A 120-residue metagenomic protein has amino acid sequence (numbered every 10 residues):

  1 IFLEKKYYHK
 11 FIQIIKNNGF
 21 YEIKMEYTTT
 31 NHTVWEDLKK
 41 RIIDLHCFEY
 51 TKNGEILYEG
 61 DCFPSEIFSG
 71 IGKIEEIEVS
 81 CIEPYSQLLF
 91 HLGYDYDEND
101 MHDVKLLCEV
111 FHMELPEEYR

Functional and structural regions predicted by a protein language model:
I1, L45-C47, C81: Generic preference for hydrophobic
I1-F11, V104: Catalytic metal-binding acidic patch
Y7, E26, E49-T51, E78 (+1 more regions): Short, flexible active-site-adjacent loop segments at beta-strand->alpha-helix junctions, enriched in small/polar
F11-N18: Short amphipathic alpha-helices in soluble, non-transmembrane regions that often serve as interface/regulatory elements
Q13, G54-L57: Short, charged, surface-exposed secondary-structure boundary motifs
N18-G54: Conserved catalytic core of two-metal-ion nucleotidyltransferases
L57-R120: Catalytic cores of NTP-dependent nucleotidyl/adenyl transfer enzymes across multiple folds
